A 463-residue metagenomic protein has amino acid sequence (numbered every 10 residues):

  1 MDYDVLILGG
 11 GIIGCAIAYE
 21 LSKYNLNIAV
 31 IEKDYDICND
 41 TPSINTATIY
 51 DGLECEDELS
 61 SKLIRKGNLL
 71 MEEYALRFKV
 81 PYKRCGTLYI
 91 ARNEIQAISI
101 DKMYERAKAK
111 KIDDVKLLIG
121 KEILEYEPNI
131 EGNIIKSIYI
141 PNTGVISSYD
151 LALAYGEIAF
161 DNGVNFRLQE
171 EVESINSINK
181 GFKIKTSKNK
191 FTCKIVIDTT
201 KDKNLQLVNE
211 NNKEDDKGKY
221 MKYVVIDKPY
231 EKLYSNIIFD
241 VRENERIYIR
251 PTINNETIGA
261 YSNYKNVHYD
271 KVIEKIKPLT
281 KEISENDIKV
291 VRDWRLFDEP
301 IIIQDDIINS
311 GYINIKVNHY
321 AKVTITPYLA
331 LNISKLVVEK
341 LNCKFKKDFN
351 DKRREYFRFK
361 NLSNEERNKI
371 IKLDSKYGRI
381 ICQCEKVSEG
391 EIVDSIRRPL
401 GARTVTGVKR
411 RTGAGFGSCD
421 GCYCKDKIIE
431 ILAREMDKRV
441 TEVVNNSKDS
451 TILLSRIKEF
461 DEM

Functional and structural regions predicted by a protein language model:
Y3-V30: N-terminal Rossmann-like FAD-binding beta1-loop-alpha1 element of flavoenzymes
G10, L53, T200-K201: Glycine-rich, N-terminal phosphate-binding loop of Rossmann-like dinucleotide-binding domains
Y19-E20, I49, V80-Y82, I195 (+3 more regions): Active-site substrate-recognition segment that forms the wall of the catalytic cavity or substrate channel
K23-I44: Glycine-rich FAD pyrophosphate-binding loop
T46-E122, Y126: Dinucleotide-binding Rossmann-like beta1-alpha1 core, especially the glycine-rich loop that anchors the ADP
P81-Y89, L124-A154, I158-N162, Y261-N263 (+1 more regions): Helix-loop-beta segment of a Rossmann-like dinucleotide-binding subdomain
I138-S187, F191-I195, T199: Helical element adjacent to the flavin cofactor pocket in flavoenzyme catalytic cores
K281-A402, T406-S418, C422-M463: Helix-rich C-terminal "cap"/substrate-channel and partner-interaction subdomain that packs against the flavin-binding
